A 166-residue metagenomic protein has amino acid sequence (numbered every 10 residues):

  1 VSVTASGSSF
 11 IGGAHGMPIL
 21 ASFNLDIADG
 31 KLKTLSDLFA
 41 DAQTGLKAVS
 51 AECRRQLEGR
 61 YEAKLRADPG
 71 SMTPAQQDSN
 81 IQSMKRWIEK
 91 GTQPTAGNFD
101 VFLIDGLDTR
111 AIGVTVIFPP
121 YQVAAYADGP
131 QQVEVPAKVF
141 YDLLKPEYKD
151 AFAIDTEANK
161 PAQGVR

Functional and structural regions predicted by a protein language model:
V1-R166: Compositionally biased intrinsically disordered regions enriched in Thr/Gly
